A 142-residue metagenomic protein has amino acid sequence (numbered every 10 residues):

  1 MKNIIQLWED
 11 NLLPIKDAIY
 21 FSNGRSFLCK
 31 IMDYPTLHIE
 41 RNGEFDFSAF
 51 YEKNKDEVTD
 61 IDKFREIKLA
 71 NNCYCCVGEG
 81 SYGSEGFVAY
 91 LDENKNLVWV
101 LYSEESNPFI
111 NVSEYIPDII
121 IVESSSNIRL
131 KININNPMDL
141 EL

Functional and structural regions predicted by a protein language model:
K2-K30, K55-N71, V77, S103-I116: Repeated scaffold domains used in trafficking and secretory/extracellular systems, primarily beta-propellers
W8, L37-E57, Y90-E105, L140-E141: Aromatic (tryptophan-biased) beta-strands that constitute blades/sheets of beta-rich domains
L28-E40, Y82-A89, I128-K131: Structural motif
F64, G83-E85, N96-L97: Negatively charged, Asp/Glu-rich surface segments that serve as flexible interaction/assembly modules
K68-N72, S81-F87, L91, E105: Short, conserved turn/kink motifs that form compact alpha/beta structural patches or helix kinks used as
C76-E85, V122-S126: Beta-strand C-termini and the immediately following turn/loop, strongest in propeller blades
S103-L142: Short, compact, well-ordered microdomains
